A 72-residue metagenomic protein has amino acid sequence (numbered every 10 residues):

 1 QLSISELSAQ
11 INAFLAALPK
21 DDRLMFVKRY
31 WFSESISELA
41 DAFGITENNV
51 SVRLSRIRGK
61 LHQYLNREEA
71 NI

Functional and structural regions predicted by a protein language model:
Q1-A16: Acidic, proline/glycine-rich intrinsically disordered inter-domain spacer in sigma factors
I11, D22, W31, I36-S37 (+1 more regions): DNA-recognition helix of helix-turn-helix
P19: ABC transporter NBD signature
M25-F26: Short alpha-helical "packing" element that flanks the helix-turn-helix/winged-helix DNA-binding module
A70-I72: Intrinsically disordered, low-complexity basic tails/linkers immediately adjacent to helix-turn-helix/homeobox/MYB/SANT
